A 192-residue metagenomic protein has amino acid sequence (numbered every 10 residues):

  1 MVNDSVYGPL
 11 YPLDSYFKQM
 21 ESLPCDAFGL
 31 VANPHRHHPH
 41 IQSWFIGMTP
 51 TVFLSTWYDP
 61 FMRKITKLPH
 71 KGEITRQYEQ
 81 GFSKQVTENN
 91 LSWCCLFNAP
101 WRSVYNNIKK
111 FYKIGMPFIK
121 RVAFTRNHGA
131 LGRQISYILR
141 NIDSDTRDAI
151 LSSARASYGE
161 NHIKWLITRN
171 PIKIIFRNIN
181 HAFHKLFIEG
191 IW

Functional and structural regions predicted by a protein language model:
M1-W192: ER/Golgi luminal nucleotide-sugar-dependent glycosyltransferases, focusing on the catalytic module
